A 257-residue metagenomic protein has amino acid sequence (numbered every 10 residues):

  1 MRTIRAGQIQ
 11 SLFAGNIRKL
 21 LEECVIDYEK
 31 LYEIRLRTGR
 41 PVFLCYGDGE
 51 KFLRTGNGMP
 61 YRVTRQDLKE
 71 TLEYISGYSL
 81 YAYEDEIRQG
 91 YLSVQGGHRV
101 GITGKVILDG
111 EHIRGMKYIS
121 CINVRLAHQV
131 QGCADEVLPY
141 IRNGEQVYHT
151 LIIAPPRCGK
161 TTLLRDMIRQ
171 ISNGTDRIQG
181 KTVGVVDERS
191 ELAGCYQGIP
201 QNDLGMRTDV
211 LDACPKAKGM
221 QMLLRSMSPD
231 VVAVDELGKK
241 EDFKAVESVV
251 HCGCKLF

Functional and structural regions predicted by a protein language model:
M1-G96, N173: N-terminal accessory targeting/assembly segments
I34, I102, D187, G253: Residue-level signature of catalytic and energy-coupling elements of molecular machines, predominantly ATP/GTP-dependent
L80-V147: P-loop NTP-binding catalytic core
C133-E188: P-loop NTPase nucleotide-binding module
N143-E145, P155-P156, N173-I178, P200-D203 (+2 more regions): Conserved catalytic network of the ASCE P-loop NTPase/AAA+ motor domain
I153-P156, D209-A213, V234-E236: Glycine- and other small-residue-rich loops at beta-strand/loop junctions that grip anionic moieties
S172-Q221: P-loop NTPase switch/communication element
M227-F257: Conserved P-loop NTPase nucleotide-binding/switch module
